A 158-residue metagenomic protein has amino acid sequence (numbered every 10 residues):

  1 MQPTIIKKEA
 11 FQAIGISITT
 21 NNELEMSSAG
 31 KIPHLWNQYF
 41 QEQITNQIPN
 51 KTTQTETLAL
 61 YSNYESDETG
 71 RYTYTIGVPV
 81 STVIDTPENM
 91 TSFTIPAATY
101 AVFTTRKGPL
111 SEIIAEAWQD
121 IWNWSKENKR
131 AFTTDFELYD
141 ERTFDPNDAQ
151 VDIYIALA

Functional and structural regions predicted by a protein language model:
M1-A158: A solvent-exposed interaction/effector surface
